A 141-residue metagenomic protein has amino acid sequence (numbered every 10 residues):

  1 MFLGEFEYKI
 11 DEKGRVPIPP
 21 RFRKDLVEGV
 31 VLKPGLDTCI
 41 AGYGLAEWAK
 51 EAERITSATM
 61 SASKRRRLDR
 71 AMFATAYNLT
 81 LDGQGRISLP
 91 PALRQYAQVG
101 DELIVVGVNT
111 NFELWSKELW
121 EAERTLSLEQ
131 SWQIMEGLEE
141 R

Functional and structural regions predicted by a protein language model:
M1-Y8, E12, F22-L79, G83 (+1 more regions): Flexible "stalk/tail and boundary" regions
